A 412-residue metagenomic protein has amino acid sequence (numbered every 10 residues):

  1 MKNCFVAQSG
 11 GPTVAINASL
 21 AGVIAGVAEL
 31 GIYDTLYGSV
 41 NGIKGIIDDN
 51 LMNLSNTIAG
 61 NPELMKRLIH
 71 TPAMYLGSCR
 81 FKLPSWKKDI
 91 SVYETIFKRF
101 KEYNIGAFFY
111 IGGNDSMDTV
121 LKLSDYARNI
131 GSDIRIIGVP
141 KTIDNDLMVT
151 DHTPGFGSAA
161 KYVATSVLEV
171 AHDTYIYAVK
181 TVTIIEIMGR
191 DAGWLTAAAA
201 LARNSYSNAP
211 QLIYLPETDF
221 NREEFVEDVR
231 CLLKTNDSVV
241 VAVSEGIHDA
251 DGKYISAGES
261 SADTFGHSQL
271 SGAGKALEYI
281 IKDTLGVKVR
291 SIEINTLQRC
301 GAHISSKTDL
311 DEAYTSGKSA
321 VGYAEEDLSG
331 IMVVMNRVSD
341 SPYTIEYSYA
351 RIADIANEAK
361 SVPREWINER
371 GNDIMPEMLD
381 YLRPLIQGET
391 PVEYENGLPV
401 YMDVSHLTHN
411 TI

Functional and structural regions predicted by a protein language model:
M1-M52: N-terminal phosphate-binding or glycine-rich loops at protein starts, especially the Walker A/P-loop of NTPases
S9-G11, S39-G45, R80-F81, G113-N114 (+5 more regions): Short, ordered loop/turn segments at secondary-structure junctions
T13-V23, I46-I47, P84, S91-E94 (+6 more regions): Short glycine/serine/threonine-rich phosphate/pyrophosphate-binding segments that cradle anionic phosphate groups
A21-L30, M52-G60, K122-R135, H152-A159 (+1 more regions): A glycine- and small-aliphatic-rich helix-loop capping segment at beta-alpha/alpha-beta transitions that lines
L36, I47, R99, A107-G112 (+2 more regions): Accessory alpha-helical/coil subdomains and C-terminal extensions that flank or cap enzyme catalytic cores
N50-G106, D115, L168: Glycine-rich oxoanion-binding loops at beta->alpha junctions
Y254-I412: C-terminal non-catalytic interaction/assembly regions of soluble proteins
